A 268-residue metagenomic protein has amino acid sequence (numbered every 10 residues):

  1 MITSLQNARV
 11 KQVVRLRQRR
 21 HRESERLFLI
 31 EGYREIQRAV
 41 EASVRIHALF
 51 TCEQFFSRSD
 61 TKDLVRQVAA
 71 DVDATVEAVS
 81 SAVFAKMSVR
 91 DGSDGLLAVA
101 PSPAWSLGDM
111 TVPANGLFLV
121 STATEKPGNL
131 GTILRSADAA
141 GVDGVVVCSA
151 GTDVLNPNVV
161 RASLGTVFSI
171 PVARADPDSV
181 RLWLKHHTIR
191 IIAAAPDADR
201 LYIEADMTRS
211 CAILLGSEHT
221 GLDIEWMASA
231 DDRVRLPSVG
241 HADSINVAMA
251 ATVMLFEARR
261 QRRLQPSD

Functional and structural regions predicted by a protein language model:
M1-V89: N-terminal positively charged helical leader segments and presequences
I2, F28, T122-A123, C148-S149 (+3 more regions): Glycine- and other small-residue-rich loops at beta-strand/loop junctions that grip anionic moieties
Y33, Q54-F56, V83, S102-A104 (+2 more regions): Short glycine-rich anion-binding loops that position phosphate/pyrophosphate groups of nucleotides and phosphorylated
R34, E41, R66, D71 (+2 more regions): RNA substrate-binding interface of SAM-dependent RNA methyltransferases
G95-V99, S163, S210-L215: Short basic, glycine-rich beta-strand/loop surfaces that mediate nucleic-acid
A98, S136-A140, G151-V167, I224-D268: Structured adenosyl-cofactor binding patch, chiefly the S-adenosyl-L-methionine
I192-A242, N246: Active-site/ligand-binding-proximal alpha/beta "capping" segment
